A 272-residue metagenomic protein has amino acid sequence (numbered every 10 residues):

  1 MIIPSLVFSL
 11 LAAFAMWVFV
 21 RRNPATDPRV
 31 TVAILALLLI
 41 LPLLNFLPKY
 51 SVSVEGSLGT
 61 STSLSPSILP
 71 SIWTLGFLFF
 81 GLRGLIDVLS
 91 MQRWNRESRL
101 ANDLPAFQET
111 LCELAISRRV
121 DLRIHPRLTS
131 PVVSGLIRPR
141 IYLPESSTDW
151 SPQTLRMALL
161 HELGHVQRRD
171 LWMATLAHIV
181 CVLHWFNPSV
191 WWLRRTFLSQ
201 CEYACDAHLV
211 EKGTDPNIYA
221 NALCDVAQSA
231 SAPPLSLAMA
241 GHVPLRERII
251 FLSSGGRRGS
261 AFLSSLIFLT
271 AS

Functional and structural regions predicted by a protein language model:
M1-S272: Membrane-embedded and juxtamembrane structural elements of multi-pass membrane proteins
